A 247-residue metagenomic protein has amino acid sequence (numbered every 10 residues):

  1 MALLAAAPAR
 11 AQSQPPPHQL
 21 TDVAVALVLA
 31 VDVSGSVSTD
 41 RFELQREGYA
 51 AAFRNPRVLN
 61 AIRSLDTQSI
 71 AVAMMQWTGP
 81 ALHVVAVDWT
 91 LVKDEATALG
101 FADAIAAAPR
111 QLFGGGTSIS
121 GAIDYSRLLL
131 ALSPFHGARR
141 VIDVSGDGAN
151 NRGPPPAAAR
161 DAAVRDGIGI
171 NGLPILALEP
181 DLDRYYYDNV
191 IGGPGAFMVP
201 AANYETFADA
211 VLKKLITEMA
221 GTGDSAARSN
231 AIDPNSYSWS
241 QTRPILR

Functional and structural regions predicted by a protein language model:
M1-A6: Bacterial N-terminal signal peptides
A7-A11: Sec/Tat signal peptide C-region and signal peptidase I cleavage site
T21-D88, A122, S126, V141-S145: Von Willebrand factor
A30-D40, V72, D88, A106-G116 (+4 more regions): Second-shell loop/turn segments in exported
E47-V58, G79, R110, R127-F135 (+5 more regions): Sec-exported extracytoplasmic/periplasmic mature domains
V84, V92, A96-R140, G172-L182 (+1 more regions): Von Willebrand factor
G148-D188: VWA/integrin I-like adhesion module and closely mimicked acidic/polar interface patches used
I175-A226: Von Willebrand factor A/integrin I-like adhesion domains
